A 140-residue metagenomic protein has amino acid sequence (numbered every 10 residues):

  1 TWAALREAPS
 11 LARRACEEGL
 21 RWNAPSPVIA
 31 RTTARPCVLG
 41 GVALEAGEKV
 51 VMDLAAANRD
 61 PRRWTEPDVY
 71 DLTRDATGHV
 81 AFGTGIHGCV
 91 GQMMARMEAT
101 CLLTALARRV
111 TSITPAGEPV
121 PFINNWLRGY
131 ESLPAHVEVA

Functional and structural regions predicted by a protein language model:
T1-A140: Cytochrome P450
